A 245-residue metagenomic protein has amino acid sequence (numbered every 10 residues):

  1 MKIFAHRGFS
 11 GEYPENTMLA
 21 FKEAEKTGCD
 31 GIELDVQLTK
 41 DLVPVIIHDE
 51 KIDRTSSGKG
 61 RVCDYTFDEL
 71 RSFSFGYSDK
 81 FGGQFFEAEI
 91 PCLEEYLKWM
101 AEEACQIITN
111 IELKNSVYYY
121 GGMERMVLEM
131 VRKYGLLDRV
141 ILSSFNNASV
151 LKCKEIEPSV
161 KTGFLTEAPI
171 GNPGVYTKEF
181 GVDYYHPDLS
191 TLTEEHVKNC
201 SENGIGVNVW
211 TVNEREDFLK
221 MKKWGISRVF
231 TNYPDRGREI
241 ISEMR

Functional and structural regions predicted by a protein language model:
M1-R245: Phosphate-group recognition and catalysis centered on beta-loop-alpha active-site segments
